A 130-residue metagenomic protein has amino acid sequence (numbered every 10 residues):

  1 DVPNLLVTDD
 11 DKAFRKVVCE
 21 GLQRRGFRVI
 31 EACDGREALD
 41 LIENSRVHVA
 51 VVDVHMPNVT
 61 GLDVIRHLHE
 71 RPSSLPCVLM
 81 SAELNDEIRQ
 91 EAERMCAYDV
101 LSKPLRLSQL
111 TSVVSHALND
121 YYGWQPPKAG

Functional and structural regions predicted by a protein language model:
R15, P57, N85: The feature encodes the CheY-like receiver
K16-E20, R24: Charged docking surfaces used in two-component/phosphorelay signaling
G26-C33, L41: Short hydrophobic/Thr-rich beta-strand motif most characteristic of the beta2 strand and flanking loop of CheY-like
D34-E37, T60-D63: Acidic catalytic/metal-coordinating carboxylates
S45-V51: Active-site beta3 strand of CheY-like receiver
E87, L105-V114: C-terminal output helix
Y98: Short, glycine/charged-rich "phosphate-handling" switch motifs in NTP-dependent and phosphotransfer domains
